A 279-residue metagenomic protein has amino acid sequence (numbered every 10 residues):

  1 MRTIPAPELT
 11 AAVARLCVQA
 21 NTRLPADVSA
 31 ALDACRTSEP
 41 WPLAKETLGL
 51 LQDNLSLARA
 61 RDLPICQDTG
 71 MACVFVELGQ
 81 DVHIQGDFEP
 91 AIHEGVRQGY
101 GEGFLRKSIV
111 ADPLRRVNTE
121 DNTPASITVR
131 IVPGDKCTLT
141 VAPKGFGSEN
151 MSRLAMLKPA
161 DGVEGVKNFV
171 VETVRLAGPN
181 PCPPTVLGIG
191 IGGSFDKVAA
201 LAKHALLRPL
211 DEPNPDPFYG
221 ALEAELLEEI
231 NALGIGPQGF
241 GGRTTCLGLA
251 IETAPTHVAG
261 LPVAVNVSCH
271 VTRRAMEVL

Functional and structural regions predicted by a protein language model:
M1-L279: Non-transmembrane, aqueous-exposed alpha-helical and coiled segments at domain scale
